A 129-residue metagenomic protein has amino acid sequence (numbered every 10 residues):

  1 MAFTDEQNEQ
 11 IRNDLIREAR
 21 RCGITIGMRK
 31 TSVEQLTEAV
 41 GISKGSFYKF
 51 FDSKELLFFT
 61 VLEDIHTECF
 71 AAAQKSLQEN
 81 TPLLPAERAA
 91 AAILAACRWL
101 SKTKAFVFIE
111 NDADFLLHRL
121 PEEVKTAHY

Functional and structural regions predicted by a protein language model:
M1-I26, T31-A39: Basic, helix-initiating cap at the start of DNA-binding domains
Q7, I11, V61, T81 (+2 more regions): Conserved acidic
D14, E18, Q35, L56 (+2 more regions): Alpha-helical elements of Rossmann-like donor-binding domains used by nucleotide-donor carbohydrate transfer enzymes
T25-L56, T60: Helix-turn-helix
T60, Q74-T103: Hydrophobic alpha-helical connector segments
E63-F70: Short, basic, alpha-helical segments at the C-terminal edge of helix-turn-helix-like DNA-binding modules
R98-Y129: Short secondary-structure transition hinges
